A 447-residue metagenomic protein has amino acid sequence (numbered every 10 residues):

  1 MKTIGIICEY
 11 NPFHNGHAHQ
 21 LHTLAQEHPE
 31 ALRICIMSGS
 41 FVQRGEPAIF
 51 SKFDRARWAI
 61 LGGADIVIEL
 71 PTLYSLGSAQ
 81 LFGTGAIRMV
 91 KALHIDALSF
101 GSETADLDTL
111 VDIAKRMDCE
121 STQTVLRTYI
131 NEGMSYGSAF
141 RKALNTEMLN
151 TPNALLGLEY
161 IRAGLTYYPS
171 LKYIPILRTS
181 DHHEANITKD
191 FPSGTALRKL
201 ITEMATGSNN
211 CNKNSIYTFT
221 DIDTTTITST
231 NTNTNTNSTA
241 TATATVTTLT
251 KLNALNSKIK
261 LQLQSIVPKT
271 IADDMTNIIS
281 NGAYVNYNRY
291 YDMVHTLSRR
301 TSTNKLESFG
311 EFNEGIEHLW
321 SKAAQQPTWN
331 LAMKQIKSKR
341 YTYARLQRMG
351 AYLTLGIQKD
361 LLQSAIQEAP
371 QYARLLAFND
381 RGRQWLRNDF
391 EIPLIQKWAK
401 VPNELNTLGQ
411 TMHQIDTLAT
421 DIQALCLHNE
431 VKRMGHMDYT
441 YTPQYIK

Functional and structural regions predicted by a protein language model:
M1-R55: N-terminal catalytic cores of NTP/NDP-binding nucleotidyl/phosphoryl-transfer enzymes
I6-I7, I36-M37, I68-L70, I174-I176: Short beta-strands and strand-loop turn motifs
Q26, I60, V90-K91: Non-catalytic positions within long, well-ordered alpha-helices that form the structural scaffold/packing of enzyme
R57-P71: A glycine-rich helix N-cap at a beta->alpha junction
L70-T230, A240-K447: Active-site cores that bind ATP or allylic diphosphates and position pyrophosphate for catalysis
